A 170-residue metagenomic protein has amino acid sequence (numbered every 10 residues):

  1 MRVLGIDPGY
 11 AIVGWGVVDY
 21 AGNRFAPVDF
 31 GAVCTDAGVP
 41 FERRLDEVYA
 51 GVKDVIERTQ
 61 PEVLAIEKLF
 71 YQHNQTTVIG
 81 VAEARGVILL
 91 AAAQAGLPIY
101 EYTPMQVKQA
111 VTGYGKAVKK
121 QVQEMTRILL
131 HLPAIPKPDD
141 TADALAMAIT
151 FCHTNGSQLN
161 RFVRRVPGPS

Functional and structural regions predicted by a protein language model:
M1-S170: Phosphate- and other anionic-substrate recognition elements at nucleic-acid/protein interfaces
